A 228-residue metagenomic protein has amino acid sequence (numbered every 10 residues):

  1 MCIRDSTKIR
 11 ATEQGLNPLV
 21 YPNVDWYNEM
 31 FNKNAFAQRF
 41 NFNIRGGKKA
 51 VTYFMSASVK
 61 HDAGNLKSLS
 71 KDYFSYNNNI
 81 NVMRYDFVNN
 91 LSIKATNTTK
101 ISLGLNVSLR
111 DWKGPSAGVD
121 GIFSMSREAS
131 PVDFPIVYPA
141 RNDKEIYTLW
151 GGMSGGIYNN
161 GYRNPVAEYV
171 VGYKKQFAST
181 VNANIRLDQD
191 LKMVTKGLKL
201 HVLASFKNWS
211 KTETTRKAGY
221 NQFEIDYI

Functional and structural regions predicted by a protein language model:
M1-S6: Conserved small/polar residues in nucleotide/adenosyl-binding loops
P18-S58, D62-L66, N78-G161, K174-Q176 (+1 more regions): Flexible loop and strand-edge segments within Gram-negative outer membrane beta-barrel domains
T52, K100, A178-T180, T195-H201: Outer-membrane beta-barrel architecture
M55, L103, I185, L200-V202: Membrane-embedded beta-strand positions of outer-membrane beta-barrel proteins
N65-Y73: Short acidic, glycine/proline-rich loop/turn micro-motifs
D86-V88, N182-R186, L203: One-face residue pattern on beta-strands with alternating periodicity enriched for small/polar residues
Y162-E168, T180-V181: Short linear interaction motifs
